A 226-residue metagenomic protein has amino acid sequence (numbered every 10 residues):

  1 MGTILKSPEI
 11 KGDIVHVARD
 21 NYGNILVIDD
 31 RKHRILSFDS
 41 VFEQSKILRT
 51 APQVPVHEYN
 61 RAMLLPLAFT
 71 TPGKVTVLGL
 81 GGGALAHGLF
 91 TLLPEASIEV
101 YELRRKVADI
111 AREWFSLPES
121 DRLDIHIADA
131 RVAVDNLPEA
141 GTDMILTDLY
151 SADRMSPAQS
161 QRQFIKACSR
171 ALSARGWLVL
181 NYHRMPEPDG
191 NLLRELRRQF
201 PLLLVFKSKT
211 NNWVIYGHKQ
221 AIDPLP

Functional and structural regions predicted by a protein language model:
M1-R61, L65-T71, T91: Rossmann-like AdoMet
R19, P188-P226: Class I S-adenosyl-L-methionine
V41-S45, Y150-D153, L178: A short, flexible beta-alpha/helix-coil linker loop
V54-A174, R197, L204, T210: The AdoMet/dcAdoMet-binding core of the Class I SAM-like
I145-T147, V179, W213, L225: Structured core of small recognition/catalytic domains
S151-A152, H183-P188: Short "lid" loop at the C-terminus of a central beta-strand within the Rossmann-like core of SAM-dependent
R175-Y182: Conserved beta-strand signature within the Rossmann-like core of class I S-adenosyl-L-methionine
